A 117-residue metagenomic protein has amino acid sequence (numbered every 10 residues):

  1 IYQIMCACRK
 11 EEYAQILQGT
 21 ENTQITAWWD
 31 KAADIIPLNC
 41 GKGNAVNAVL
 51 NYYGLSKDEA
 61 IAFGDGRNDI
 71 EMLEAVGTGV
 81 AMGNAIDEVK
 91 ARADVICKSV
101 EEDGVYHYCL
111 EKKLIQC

Functional and structural regions predicted by a protein language model:
I1-A75, N84: Conserved acidic, metal-coordinating active-site core of Asp-based, Mg2+-dependent phosphoryl-transfer enzymes
I61-F63, V80, C97: Hydrophobic/aromatic beta-strand patches that form the interior of the parallel beta-sheet core in alpha/beta enzyme
A75, G83-C117: Asp-based, Mg2+/Mn2+-dependent phosphohydrolase catalytic module
